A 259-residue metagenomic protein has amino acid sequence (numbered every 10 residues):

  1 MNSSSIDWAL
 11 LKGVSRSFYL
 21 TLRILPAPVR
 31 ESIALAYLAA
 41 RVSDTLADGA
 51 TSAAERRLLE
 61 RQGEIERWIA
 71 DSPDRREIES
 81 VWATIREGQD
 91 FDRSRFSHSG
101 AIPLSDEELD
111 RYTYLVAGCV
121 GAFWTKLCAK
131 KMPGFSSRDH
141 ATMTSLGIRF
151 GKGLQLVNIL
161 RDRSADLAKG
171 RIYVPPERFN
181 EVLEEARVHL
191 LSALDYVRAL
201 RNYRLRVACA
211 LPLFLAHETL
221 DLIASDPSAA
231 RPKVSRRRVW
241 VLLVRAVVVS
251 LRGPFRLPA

Functional and structural regions predicted by a protein language model:
M1-L154, L160-A259: Catalytic cores of Mg2+-dependent Asp-rich isoprenoid enzymes
